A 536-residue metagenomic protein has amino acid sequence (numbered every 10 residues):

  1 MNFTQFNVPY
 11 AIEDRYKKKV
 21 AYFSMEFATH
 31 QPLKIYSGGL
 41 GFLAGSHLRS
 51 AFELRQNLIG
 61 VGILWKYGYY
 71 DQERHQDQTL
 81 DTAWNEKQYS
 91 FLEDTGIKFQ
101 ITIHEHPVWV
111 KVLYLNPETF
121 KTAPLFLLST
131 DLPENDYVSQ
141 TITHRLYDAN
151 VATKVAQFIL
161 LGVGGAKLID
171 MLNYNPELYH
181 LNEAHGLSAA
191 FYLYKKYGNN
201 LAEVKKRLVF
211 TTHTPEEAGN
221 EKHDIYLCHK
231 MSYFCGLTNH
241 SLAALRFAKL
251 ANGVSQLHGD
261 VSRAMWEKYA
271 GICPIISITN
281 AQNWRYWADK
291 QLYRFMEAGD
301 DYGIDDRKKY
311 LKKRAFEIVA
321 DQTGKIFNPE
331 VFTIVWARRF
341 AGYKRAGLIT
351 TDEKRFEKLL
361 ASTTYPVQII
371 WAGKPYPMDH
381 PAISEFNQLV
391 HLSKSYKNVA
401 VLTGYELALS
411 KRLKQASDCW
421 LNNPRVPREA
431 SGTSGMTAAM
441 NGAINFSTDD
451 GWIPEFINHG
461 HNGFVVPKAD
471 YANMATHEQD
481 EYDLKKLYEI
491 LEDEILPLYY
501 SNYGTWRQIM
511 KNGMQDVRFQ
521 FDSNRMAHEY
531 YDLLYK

Functional and structural regions predicted by a protein language model:
M1-K536: Catalytic cores of carbohydrate-active enzymes across secretory and cytosolic contexts
